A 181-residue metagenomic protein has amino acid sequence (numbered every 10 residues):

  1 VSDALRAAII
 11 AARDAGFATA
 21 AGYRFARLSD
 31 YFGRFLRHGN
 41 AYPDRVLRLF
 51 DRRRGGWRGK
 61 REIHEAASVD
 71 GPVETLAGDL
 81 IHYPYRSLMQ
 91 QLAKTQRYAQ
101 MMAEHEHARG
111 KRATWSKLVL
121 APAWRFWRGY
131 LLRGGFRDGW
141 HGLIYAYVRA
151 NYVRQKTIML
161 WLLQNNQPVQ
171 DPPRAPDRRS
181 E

Functional and structural regions predicted by a protein language model:
S2-N166, R174, E181: Catalytic-site signature of metal-activated, phosphate-bearing donor transferases, centered on the GT-A/GT-A-like
